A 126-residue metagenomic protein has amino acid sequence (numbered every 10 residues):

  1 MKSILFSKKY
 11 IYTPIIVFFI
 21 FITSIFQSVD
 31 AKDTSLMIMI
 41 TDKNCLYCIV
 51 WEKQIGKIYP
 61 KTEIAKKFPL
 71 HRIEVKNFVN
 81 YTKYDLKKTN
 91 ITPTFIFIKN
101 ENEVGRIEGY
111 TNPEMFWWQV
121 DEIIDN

Functional and structural regions predicted by a protein language model:
S3-I15: Bacterial N-terminal signal peptides that target proteins for export
T13-S24: Bacterial N-terminal signal peptides
D33-K43: Short active-site neighborhood of thiol/selenol oxidoreductases, capturing the structured segment around
I40, E63-N80: Thiol-based oxidoreductase modules, predominantly thioredoxin-like and allied folds used for disulfide exchange
T41-Y47, I91: Short pre-active-site segment immediately N-terminal to redox-active cysteine/selenocysteine motifs in thiol-based
I49-I64: Typically the conserved alpha-helix immediately C-terminal to a functionally engaged Cys/Sec in thioredoxin-like
T92-R106: A short, hydrophobic beta-strand/beta-hairpin element that forms part of a small beta-sheet core
N112-N126: Thiol-/selenol-based redox modules, centered on thioredoxin-like and closely related oxidoreductase domains
